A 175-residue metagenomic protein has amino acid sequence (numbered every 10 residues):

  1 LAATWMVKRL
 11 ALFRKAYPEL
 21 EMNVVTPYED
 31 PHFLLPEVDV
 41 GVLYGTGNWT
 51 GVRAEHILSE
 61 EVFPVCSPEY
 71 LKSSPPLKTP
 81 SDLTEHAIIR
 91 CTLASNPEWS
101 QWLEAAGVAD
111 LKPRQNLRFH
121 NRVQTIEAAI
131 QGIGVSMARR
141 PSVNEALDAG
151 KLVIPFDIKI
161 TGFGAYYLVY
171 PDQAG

Functional and structural regions predicted by a protein language model:
L1, L93, Q173-A174: Short, surface-exposed acidic/glycine-rich loop or hinge patches that mediate macromolecular interfaces
L1-T50: Central regulatory/effector-binding core of bacterial HTH transcription factors
V24, G41-Y44, P64, I88 (+1 more regions): Generic preference for hydrophobic
P31-L35, G47-F163: C-terminal regulatory
V65-P68, A165-G175: A bilobed periplasmic-binding-protein/Venus flytrap-type ligand-binding module shared by bacterial periplasmic
